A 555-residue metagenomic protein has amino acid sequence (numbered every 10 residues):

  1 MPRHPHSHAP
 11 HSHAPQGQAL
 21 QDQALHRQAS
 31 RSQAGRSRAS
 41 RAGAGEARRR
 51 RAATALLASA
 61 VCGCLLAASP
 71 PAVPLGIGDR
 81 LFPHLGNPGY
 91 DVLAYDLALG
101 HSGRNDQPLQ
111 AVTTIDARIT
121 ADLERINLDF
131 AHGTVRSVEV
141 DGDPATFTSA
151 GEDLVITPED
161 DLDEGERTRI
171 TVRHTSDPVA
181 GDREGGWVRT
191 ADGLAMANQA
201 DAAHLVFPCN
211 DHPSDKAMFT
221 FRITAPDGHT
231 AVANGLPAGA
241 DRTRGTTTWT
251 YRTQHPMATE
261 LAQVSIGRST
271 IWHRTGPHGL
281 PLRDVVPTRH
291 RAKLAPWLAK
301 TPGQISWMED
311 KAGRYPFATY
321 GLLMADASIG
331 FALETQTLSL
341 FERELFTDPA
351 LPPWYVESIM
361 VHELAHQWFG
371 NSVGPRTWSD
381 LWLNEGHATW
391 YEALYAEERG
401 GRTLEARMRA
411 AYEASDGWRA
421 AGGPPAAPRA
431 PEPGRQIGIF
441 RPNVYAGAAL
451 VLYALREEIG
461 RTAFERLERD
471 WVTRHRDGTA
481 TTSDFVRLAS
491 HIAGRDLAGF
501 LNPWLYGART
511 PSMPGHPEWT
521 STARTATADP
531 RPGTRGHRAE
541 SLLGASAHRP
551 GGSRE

Functional and structural regions predicted by a protein language model:
P2-H13, H26, R31, R36 (+4 more regions): N-terminal, polar/Ser/Thr-rich
P108-G133, C209-D211, A217-P226, S483-V486: Surface-exposed beta-strand/loop patches in extracellular or lumenal glycoproteins
A111, H212-V361: Hydrophobic helix-coil surface modules that form long, contiguous segments used for peptide/substrate interaction
F130-T190: A surface-exposed beta-strand-loop module
E164, H174-T220: Glycine/proline-rich low-complexity spacer/linker segments in large multi-domain proteins
S214, A318, L340-A410: Zinc-dependent metallopeptidase catalytic helix centered on the HExxH motif and its immediate flanking segment
H290, R314-P316, T403, R441-P517: Amphipathic alpha-helical substructures
E385-E458, W504-G507, P511-M513, P517-T522 (+1 more regions): Acidic/His/Gly-enriched intrinsically disordered linker/tail segments that often contain short helix/coil "MoRF-like"
